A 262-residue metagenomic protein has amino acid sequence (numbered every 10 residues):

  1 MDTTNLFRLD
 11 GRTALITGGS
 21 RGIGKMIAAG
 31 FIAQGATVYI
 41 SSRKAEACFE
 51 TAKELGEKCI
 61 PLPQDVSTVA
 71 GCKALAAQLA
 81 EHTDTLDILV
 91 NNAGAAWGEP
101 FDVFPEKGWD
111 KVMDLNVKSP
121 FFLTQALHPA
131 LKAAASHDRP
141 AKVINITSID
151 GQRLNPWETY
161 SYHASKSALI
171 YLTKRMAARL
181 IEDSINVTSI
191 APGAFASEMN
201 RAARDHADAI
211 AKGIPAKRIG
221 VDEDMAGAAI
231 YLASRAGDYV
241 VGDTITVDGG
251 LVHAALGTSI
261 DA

Functional and structural regions predicted by a protein language model:
D2-N5, I230, V241-A262: Short C-terminal tail/terminal secondary-structure segment of NAD(P)H-dependent dehydrogenase/reductase domains
T13, S20-G22: Conserved glycine-rich cofactor-binding loop
V90, I181, N186, V240-G242: Short, small/polar-rich loop/turn modules that mediate ligand/substrate recognition or access, typified
P100-F101, P105-M113, I210: Substrate-binding pocket helix/loop in short-chain dehydrogenase/reductase
T124, S165, T173: Active-site helix of classical SDR
P129, A178-R179, D238: Alpha-helical segment proximal to the catalytic Tyr-Lys
S148: Residue(s) in the substrate-gating loop at a strand-loop-helix junction that position the organic substrate next
